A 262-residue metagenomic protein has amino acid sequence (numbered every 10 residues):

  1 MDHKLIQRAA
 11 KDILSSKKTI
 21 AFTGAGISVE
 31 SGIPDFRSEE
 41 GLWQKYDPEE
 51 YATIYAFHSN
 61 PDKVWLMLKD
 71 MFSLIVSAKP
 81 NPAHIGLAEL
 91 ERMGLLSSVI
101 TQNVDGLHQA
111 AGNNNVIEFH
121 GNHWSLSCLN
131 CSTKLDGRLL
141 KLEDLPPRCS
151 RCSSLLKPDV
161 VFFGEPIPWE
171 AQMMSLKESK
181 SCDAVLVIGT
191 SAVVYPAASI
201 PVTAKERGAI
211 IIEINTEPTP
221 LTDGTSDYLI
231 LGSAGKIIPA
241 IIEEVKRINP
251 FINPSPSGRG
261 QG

Functional and structural regions predicted by a protein language model:
M1-N253: Conserved catalytic core of sirtuin-type NAD+-dependent deacylases
G258-G260: Glycine-biased, low-complexity coil/linker segments
